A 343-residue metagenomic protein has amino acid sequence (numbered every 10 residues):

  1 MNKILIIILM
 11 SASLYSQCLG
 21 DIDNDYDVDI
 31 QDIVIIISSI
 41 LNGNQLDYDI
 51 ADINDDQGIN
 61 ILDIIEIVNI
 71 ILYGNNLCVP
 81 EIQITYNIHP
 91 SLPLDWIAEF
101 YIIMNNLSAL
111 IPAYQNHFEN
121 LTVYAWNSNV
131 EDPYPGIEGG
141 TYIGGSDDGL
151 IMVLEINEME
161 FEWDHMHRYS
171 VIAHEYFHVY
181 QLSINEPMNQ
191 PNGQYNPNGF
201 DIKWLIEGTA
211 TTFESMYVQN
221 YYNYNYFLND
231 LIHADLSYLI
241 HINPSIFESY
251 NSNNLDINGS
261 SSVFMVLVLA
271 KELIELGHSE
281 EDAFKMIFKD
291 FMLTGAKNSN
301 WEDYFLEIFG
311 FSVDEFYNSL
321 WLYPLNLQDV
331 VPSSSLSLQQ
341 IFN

Functional and structural regions predicted by a protein language model:
K3-S16: Sec-dependent N-terminal signal peptides
Y15-C78: Cellulosome-associated attachment modules in secreted, modular CAZymes
C78-L94, L154: Acidic/histidine-rich, surface-exposed loop or edge segments in extracytoplasmic proteins
D95-L150: Auxiliary, metal-adjacent structural segments of Zn-dependent hydrolase domains
G145-I232: Zinc-dependent metallopeptidase catalytic helix centered on the HExxH motif and its immediate flanking segment
M188-N198, P244-N253, E280, L327 (+1 more regions): Surface-exposed intrinsically disordered loops and tails
T209, H233-V313: Active-site-proximal alpha-helical
L293-N343: Beta/coil-rich, acidic/histidine-enriched accessory regions frequently appended to metallopeptidases
